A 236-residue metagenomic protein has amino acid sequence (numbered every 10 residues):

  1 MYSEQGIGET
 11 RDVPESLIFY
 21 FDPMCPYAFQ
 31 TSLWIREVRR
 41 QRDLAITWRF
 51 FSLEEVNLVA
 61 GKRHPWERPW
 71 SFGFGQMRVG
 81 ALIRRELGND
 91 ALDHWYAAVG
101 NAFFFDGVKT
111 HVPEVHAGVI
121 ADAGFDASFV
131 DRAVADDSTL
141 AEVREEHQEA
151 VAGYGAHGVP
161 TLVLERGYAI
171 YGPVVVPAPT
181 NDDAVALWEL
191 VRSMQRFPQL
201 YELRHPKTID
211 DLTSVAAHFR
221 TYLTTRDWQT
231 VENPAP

Functional and structural regions predicted by a protein language model:
S3-D12: Short, Lys/Arg-enriched N-terminal segments with co-localized hydrophobic residues within the first ~10-30 amino acids
V13-I18: Extreme N-terminal starter segment of soluble prokaryotic enzymes
Y20-P26, V56, V134-T139: Short linear motifs at secondary-structure transitions and domain/linker junctions
P23, F29-H116, L190-M194, E202-D211: Structural alpha/beta surface segment adjacent to cysteine/selenocysteine redox centers across thiol/disulfide enzymes
L33-V38, P113-P236: C-terminal cap of thioredoxin/glutaredoxin-like
